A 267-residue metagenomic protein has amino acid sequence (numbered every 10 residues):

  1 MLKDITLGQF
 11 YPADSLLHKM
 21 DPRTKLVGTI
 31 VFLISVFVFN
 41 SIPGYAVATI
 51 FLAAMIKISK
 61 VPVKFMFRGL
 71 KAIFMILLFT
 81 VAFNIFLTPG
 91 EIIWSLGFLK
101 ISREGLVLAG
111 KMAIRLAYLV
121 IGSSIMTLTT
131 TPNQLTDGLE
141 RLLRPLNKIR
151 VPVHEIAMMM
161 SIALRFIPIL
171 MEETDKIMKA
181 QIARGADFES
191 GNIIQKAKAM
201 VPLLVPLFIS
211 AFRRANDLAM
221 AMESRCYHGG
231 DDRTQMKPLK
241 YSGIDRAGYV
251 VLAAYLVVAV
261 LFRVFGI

Functional and structural regions predicted by a protein language model:
M1-G44, A48-K57, R141-R144, K148-V151 (+3 more regions): Transmembrane alpha-helix interface motif
D14, F37, K60-F65, L96 (+4 more regions): Membrane-helix interfacial "entry" motifs
K25, V63-F74, G248: Alpha-helical transmembrane segments and their helix-start/interface "positive-inside/aromatic belt" motifs in integral
S41, Y45, K60-K64, T88-L96 (+2 more regions): Transmembrane helix-loop junctions in multipass membrane proteins, especially transporters and channels
F51-V61, I76-F79: Alpha-helical transmembrane segments and their membrane-interface exit regions
G69-L77, A113, A117-V120, L207 (+3 more regions): Loop-to-transmembrane-helix entry motif
I73-A186: Juxtamembrane/interface alpha-helical elements of multi-pass membrane proteins
